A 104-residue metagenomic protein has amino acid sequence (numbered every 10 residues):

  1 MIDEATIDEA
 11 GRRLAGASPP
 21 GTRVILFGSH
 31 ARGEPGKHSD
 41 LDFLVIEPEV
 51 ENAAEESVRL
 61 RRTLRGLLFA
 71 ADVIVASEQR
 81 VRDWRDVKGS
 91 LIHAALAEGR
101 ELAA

Functional and structural regions predicted by a protein language model:
M1-R23, R32-K37, P48-A104: Catalytic core of pol beta-like nucleotidyltransferases
S29: Conserved H-loop
S39-L41: Short, conserved active-site loops that position catalytic residues or coordinate cofactors/metal ions across diverse
L44-I46: Short hydrophobic/aromatic beta-strand micro-patches that form the beta-sheet surface supporting nucleotide- or nucleic
